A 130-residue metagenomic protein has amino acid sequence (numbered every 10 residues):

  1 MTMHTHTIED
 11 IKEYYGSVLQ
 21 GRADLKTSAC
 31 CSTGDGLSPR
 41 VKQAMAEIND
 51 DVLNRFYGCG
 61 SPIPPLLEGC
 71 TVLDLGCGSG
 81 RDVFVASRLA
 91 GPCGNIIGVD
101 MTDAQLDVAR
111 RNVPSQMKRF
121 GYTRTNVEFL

Functional and structural regions predicted by a protein language model:
M1, Q43, Q116-R119: Intrinsically disordered, low-complexity boundary segments flanking structured domains
M1-D35: N-terminal auxiliary segments of SAM/dcSAM-dependent transferases
M3-D10, K42-A44, I48, V72 (+1 more regions): Short terminal (N- or C-terminal) low-complexity/amphipathic segments
T5, E9, F56, G60 (+1 more regions): Electropositive phosphate-/nucleotide-binding environments in soluble metabolic enzymes
E9, E13, S17, P64 (+2 more regions): Replace "anionic and nucleotidyl ligands
C30-C31, C59, C77-G80: Disulfide-bonded cysteines in secreted/extracellular proteins and peptides
G34-T71, V85-L89: Conserved alpha-helix/loop element of class I SAM-dependent methyltransferases that forms part of the SAM/SAH-binding
L67-L75, S79-L130: Class I SAM-dependent methyltransferase SAM/SAH-binding core
